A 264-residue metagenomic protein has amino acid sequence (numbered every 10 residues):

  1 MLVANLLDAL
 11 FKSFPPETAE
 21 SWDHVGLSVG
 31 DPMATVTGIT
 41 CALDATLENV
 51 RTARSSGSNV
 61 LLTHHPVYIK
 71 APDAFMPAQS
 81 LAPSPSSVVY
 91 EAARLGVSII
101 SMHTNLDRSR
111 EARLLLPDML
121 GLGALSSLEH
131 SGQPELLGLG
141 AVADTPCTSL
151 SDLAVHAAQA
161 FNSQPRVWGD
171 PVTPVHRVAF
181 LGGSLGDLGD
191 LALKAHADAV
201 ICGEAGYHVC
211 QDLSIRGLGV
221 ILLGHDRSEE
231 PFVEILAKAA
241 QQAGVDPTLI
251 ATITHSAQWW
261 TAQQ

Functional and structural regions predicted by a protein language model:
M1-Q264: Hydrophobic structural segments
